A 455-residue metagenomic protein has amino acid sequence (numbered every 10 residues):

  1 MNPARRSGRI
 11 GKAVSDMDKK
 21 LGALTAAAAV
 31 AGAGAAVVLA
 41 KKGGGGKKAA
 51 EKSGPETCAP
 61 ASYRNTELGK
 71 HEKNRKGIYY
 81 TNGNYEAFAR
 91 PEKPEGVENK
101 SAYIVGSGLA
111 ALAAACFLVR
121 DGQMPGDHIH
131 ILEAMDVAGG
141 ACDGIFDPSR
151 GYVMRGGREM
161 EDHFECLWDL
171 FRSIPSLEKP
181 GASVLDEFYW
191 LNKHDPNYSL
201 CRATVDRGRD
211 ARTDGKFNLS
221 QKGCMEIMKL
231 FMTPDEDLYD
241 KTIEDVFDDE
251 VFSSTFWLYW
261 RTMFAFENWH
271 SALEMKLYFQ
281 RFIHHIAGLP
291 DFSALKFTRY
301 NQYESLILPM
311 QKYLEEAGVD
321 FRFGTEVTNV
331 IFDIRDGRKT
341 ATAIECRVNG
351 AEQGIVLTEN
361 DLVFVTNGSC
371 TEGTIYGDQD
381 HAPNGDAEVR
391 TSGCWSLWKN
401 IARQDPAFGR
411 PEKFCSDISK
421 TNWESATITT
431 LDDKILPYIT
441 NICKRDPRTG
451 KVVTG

Functional and structural regions predicted by a protein language model:
P3-V14, L21-A102, R120-G126: Extreme N-terminal leader/targeting segments of oxidoreductases
G106-G108: Glycine-rich Rossmann-fold phosphate-binding loop(s) that bind the pyrophosphate of adenine dinucleotide cofactors
A111: N-terminal Rossmann-fold NAD(P) dinucleotide-binding loop
V119-F146: Glycine-rich FAD pyrophosphate-binding loop
R150-W190: Conserved FAD-binding subdomain of flavin-dependent enzymes
S176-R281, K296: Rossmann-like flavin
Q280-L362, N367-G368, D380-H381, D386-W395: Helical element adjacent to the flavin cofactor pocket in flavoenzyme catalytic cores
R347-T449: Glycine-rich loop(s) and the adjacent beta-strand/alpha-helix scaffold that form part
